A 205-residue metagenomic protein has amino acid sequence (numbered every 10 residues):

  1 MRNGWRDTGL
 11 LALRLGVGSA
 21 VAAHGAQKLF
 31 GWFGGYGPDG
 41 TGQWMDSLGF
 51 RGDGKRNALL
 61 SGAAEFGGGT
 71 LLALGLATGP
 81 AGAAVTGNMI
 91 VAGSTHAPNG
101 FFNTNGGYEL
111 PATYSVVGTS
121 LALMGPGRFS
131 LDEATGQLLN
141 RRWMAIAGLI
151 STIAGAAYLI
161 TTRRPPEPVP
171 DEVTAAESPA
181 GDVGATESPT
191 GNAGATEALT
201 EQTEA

Functional and structural regions predicted by a protein language model:
M1-W32, T78-A205: Extended, low-polarity transmembrane helix blocks
A20, A26-S61: Solvent-exposed, well-ordered loop and adjacent helix/strand elements within mature globular domains that form
T41-G52, G62-F66, A77-H96: Small-polar-interrupted transmembrane alpha-helices in polytopic inner-membrane proteins
G69: Conformational-control "hinges and anchors"
L72-L76: Transmembrane alpha-helix interface/packing and boundary motifs in multi-pass membrane proteins, characterized by
